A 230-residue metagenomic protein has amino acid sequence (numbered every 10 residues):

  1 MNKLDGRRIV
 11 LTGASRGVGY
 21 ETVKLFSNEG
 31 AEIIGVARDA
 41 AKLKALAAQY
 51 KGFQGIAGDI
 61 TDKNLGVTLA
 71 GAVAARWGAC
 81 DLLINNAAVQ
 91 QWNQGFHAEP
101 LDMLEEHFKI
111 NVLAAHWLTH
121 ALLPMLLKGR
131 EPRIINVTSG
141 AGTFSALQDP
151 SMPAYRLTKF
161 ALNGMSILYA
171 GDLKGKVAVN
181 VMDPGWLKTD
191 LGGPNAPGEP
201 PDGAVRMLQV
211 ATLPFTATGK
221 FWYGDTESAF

Functional and structural regions predicted by a protein language model:
M1-V10: Flexible N-terminal pre-Rossmann segment of NAD(P)-dependent oxidoreductases
D5, A72-N85, Q91-W92: A glycine-rich helix->loop->beta "capping" turn within Rossmann-like NAD(P)(H)-dependent oxidoreductase domains
R8, S15-R16: Conserved glycine-rich cofactor-binding loop
T12, C80-A88, N111, N136 (+1 more regions): Rossmann-fold scaffold of SDR-type NAD(P)-dependent oxidoreductases
E29-A45: Conserved glycine-rich Rossmann-like NAD(P)H-binding loop of the short-chain dehydrogenase/reductase
A57-T68: The beta1-alpha1 cofactor-binding region of Rossmann-like NAD(H)/NADP(H)-dependent oxidoreductases
A88-V89, N93, H97-F108, L113-H116 (+1 more regions): Catalytic loop of short-chain dehydrogenase/reductase
G175-V177, V181-L187, G193-F230: C-terminal helical subdomain
